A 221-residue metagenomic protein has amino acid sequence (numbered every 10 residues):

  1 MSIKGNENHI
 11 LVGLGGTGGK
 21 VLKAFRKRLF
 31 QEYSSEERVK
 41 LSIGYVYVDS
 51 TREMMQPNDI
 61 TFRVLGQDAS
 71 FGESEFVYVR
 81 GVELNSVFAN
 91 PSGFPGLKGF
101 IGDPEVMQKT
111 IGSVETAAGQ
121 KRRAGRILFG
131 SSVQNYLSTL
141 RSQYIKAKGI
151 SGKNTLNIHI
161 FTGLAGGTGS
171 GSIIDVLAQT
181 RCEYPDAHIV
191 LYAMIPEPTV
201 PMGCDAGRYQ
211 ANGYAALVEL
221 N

Functional and structural regions predicted by a protein language model:
M1-F161, G171-N221: Segments that form or flank anion-binding pockets
